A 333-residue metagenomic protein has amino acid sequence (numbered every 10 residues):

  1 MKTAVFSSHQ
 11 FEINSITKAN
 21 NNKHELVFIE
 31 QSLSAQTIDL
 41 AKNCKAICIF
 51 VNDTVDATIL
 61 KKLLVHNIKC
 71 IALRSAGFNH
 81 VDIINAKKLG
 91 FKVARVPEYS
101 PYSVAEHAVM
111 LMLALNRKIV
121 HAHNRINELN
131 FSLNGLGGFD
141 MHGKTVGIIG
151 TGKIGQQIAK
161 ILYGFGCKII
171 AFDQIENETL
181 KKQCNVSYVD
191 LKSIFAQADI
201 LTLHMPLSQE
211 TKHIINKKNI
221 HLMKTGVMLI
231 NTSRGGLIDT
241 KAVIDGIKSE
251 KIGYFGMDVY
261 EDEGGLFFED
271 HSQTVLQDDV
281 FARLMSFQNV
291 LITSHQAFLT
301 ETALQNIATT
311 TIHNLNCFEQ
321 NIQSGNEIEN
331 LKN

Functional and structural regions predicted by a protein language model:
M1-A94, N216: An N-terminal-biased, well-structured beta-alpha scaffold segment characteristic of Rossmann-like dinucleotide-binding
D39-L40, S193-I194, N219, R283-L284: Structural alpha-helical scaffold elements that stabilize or flank donor/cofactor-binding regions in carbohydrate
V51-N52, D199, M205-L207, S233-R234 (+1 more regions): Short glycine-/small-residue-rich Rossmann-like dinucleotide-binding loops
L89-F91, P97-T145, Q157-K160, G164: Phosphate-binding beta-alpha-beta segment of Rossmann-like dinucleotide-binding domains, i.e., the NAD(P)
N134-T225: Rossmann-like dinucleotide/phosphate-binding beta-alpha-beta segment
G226, G235-N333: Rossmann-like dinucleotide-binding domain for NAD(H)/NADP(H)
I230: Glycine-rich nucleotide-phosphate-binding loops and adjacent flexible coil segments
